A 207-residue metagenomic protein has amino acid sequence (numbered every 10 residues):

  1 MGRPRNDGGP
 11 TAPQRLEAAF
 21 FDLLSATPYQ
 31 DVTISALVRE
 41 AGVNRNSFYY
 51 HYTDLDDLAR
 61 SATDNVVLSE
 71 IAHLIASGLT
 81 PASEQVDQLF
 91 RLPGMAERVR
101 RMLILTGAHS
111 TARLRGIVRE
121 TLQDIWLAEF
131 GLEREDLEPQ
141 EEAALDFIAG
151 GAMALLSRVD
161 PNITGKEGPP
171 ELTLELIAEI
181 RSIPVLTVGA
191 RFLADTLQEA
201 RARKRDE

Functional and structural regions predicted by a protein language model:
M1-D7: Short Lys/Arg-rich basic patches
T11-D22, E40, D57-T80, I117-T121: Alpha-helical structural segments
L23-D57, S61: Helix-turn-helix
P28-S35, L55, E133-Q140, L193-A194: Short glycine/proline-centered loop/turn elements that form peptide/ligand docking sites
H73-G107, T111: Hydrophobic alpha-helical connector segments
D87-Q88, A108-E135, P139-A154, E171: Amphipathic alpha-helical packing segments from all-alpha helical-bundle domains
A128-G131, P161-E207: C-terminal peripheral helix-coil segments that are non-catalytic and often amphipathic
